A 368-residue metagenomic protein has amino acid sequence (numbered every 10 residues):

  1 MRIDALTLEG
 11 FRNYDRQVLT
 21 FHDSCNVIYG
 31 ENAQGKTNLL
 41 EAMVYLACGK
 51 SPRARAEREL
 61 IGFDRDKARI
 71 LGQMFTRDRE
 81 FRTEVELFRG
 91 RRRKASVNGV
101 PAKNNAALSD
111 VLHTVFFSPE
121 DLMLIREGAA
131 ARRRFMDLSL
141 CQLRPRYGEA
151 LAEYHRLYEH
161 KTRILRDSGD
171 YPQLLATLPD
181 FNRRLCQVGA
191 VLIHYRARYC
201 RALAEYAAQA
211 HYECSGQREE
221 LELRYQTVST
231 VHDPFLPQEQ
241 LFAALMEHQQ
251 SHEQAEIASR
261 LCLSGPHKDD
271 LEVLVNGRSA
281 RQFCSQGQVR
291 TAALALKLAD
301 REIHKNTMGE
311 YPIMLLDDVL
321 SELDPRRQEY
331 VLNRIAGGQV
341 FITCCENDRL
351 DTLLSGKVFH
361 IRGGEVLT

Functional and structural regions predicted by a protein language model:
M1-E31, P172-I313, E322-R326, Y330-N333 (+3 more regions): Conserved NTPase motor "head" modules and their coupling/switch loops across ABC/AAA+ ATPases, GTPases, and GHKL ATPases
K36: Conserved lysine of the Walker
Y45-E57, A299-T307: Post-Walker A helix-loop "phosphate-sensing" segment adjacent to the P-loop in P-loop NTPases
C48-I125, A129-A131, D137-Y147, A204-Q209 (+1 more regions): Nucleotide-state sensing region of NTPase/ATPase domains
G72, Q339-E346: Structural recognition of the conserved hydrophobic beta-strand(s) that form the central parallel beta-sheet of P-loop
M123-L124, A130-P179, R183-C186: Long, charged N-terminal accessory/stalk domains
D317-V319: Walker B catalytic acidic pair
